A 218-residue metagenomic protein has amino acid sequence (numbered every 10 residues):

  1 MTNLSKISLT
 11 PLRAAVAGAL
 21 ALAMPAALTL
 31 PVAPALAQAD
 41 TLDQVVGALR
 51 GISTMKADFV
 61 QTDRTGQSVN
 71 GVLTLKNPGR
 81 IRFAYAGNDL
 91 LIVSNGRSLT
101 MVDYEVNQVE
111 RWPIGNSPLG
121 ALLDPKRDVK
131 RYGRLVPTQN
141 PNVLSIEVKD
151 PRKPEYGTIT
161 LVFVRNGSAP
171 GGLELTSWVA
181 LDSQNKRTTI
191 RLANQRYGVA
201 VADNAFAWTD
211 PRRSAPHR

Functional and structural regions predicted by a protein language model:
T2-A26: Bacterial N-terminal signal peptides that target proteins for export
T29-A37: Sec/Tat signal peptide C-region and signal peptidase I cleavage site
A37-Q44: Cleaved targeting-peptide boundary
G47-G66: A short, Trp-centered hydrophobic/proline-enriched beta-strand micro-motif
I52-T54, S68-N70, K76-P78, G87-D89 (+5 more regions): Extracytoplasmic
D63-T65, E105, Q184: Solvent-exposed strand-loop boundary residues in beta-sheet-rich modules
V72-L123, T188: An acidic-aromatic
R131-Y132, P137-R218: Gly/Pro-enriched, hydrophobic low-complexity segments that function as extracytoplasmic propeptides/linkers
